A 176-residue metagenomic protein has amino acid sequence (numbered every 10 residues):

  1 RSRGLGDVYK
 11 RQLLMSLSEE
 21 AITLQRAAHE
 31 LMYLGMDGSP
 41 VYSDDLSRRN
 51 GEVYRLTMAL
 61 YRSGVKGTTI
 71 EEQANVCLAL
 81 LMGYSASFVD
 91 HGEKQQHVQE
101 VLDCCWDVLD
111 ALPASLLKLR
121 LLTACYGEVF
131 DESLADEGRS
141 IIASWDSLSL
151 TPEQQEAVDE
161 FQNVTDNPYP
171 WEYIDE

Functional and structural regions predicted by a protein language model:
R1-Q12: Single conserved hydrophobic/aromatic residue that forms the stacking wall/gate of nucleotide- or nucleobase-binding
K10-Y42, K66-V89, P113-V129, E156-N167: Amphipathic alpha-helical repeat scaffolds of TPR domains
S43-M58, H91-D103, E132-E137: Helix-turn-helix repeat elements of alpha-solenoid scaffolds
M58-Q73, C105-K118, W145-P152: Flexible helix-coil transition and linker loops at the boundaries of alpha-helical arrays
H97, A135-P152: TPR/TPR-like (Sel1-like) alpha-helical repeat modules
D146, L150-E176: Eukaryotic acidic, Ser/Thr-rich intrinsically disordered low-complexity regions
